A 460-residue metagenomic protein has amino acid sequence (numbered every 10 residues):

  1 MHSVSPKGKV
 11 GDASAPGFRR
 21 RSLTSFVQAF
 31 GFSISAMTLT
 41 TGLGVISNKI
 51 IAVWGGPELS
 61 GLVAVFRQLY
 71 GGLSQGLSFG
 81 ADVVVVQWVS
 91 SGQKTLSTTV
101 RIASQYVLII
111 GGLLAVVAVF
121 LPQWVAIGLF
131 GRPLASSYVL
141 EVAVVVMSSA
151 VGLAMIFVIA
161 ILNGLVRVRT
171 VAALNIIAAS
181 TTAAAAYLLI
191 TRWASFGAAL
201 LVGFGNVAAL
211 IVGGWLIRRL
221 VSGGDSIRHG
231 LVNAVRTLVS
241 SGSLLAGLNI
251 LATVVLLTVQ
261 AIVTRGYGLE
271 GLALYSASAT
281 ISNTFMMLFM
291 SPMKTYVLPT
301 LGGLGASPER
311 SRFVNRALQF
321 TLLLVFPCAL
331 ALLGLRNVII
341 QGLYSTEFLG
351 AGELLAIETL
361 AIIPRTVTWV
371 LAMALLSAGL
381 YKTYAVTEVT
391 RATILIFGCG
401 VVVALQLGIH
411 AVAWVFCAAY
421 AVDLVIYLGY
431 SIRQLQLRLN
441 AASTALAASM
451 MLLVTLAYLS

Functional and structural regions predicted by a protein language model:
H2, R21-V86, I110-V119, S148 (+6 more regions): Signature of the first transmembrane helix
P6-F26, Y138, G213-L256, Y296-R312 (+1 more regions): Interhelical loop/hinge segments that connect adjacent transmembrane helices in multipass membrane
S25-T40, F66, Q75-A126, S136 (+5 more regions): Membrane-water interface segments that mark the loop-to-transmembrane alpha-helix transition
A29-F32, L140-V144, T170, D225-H229 (+5 more regions): Membrane-interface "helix-start" segments
L77-K94, G164, S278, S282-L322 (+1 more regions): Helix-loop junctions and terminal segments of transmembrane helices in multi-pass membrane transport/translocation
W88, A150-A173, T359-T390, S431-L435: Membrane-interface junctions at transmembrane-helix termini in multi-pass inner-membrane proteins
P122-V145, N315, L323, L332-I363 (+3 more regions): Interfacial segments at transmembrane-helix termini and the short loops linking adjacent helices
V139-A143, A172-V221, T237, A279 (+3 more regions): Hydrophobic alpha-helical transmembrane segments
